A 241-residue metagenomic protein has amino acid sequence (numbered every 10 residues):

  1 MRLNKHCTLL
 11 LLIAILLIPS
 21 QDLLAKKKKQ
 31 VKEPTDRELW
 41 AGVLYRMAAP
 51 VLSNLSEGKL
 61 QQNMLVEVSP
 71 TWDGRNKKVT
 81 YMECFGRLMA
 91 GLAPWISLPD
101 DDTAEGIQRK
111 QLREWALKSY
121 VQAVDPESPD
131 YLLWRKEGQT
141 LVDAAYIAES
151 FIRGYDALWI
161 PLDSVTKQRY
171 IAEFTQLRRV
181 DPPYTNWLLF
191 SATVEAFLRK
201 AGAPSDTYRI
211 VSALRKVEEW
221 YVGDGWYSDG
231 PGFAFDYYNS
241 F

Functional and structural regions predicted by a protein language model:
M1-K29: Bacterial Sec-dependent N-terminal signal peptides
P19-D22, F85, L117, A144: A generic alpha-helix preference that emphasizes hydrophobic side chains
K26-E83, P94, E114-S119: Low-complexity, Ser/Thr/Pro/Gly-enriched N-terminal "stalk/linker" regions
Y81, L92-W95, R109-F241: Aromatic-lined, polymer-binding surfaces characteristic of secreted/periplasmic polysaccharide-degrading enzymes
A104-E105: Long, charge-dense tracts
